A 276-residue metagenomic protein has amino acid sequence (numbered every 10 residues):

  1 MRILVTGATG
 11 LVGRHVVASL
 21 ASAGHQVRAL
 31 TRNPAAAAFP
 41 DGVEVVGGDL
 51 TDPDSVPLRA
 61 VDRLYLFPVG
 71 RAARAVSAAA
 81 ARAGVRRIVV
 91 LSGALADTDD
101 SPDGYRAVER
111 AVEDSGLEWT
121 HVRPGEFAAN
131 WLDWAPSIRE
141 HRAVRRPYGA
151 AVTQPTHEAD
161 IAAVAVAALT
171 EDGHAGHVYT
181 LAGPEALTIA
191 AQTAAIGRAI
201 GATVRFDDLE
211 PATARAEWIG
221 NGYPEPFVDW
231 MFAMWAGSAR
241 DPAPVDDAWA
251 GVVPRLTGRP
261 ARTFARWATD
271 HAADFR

Functional and structural regions predicted by a protein language model:
M1-V43, T51-P53, V61, R71-R74 (+5 more regions): Oxidoreductase cofactor-interface core, primarily capturing Rossmann-like NAD(P)-dependent enzymes
G48: Cofactor-binding loops of NAD(P)H-dependent oxidoreductases, dominated by short-chain dehydrogenase/reductases
A212-R276: A hydrophobic C-terminal alpha-helical subdomain
